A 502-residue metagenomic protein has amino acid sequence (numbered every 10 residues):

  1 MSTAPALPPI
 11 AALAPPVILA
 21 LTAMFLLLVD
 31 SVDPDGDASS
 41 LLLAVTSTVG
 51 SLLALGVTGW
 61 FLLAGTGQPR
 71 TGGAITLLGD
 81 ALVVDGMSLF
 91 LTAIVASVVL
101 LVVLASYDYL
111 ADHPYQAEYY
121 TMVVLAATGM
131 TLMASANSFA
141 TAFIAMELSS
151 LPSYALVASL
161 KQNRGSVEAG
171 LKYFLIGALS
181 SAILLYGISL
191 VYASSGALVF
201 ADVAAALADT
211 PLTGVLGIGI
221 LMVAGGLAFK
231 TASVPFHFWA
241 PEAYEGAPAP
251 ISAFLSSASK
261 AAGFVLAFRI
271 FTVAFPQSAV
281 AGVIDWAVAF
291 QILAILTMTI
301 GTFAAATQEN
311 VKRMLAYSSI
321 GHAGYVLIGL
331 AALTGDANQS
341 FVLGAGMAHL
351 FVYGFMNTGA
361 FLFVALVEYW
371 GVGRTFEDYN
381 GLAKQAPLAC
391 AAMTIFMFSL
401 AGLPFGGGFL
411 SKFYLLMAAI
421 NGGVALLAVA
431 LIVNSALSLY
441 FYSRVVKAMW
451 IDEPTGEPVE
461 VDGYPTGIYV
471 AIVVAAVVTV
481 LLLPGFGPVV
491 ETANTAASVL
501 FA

Functional and structural regions predicted by a protein language model:
M1-A502: Alpha-helical transmembrane segments of multi-pass membrane proteins predominantly involved in bioenergetics
